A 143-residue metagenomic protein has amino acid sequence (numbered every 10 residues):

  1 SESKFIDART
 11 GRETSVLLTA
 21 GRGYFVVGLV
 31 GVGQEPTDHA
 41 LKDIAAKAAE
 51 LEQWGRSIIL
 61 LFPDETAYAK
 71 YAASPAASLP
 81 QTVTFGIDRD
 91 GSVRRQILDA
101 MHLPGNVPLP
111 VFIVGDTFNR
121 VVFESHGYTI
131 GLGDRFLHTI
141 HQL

Functional and structural regions predicted by a protein language model:
E2-F25, V32-G33, K42-A46: A short beta-strand-turn-helix
D7, F62, I87-R89: Short loop/edge segments at beta-strand edges and connector loops that shape dinucleotide/nucleotide cofactor-binding
L18-A20, E52-Q53, A77-L79, G105-V107: Extracellular/periplasmic catalytic domains that process cell-envelope and extracellular macromolecules
F25-V27, F112: Hydrophobic beta-strand anchors of alpha/beta hydrolase catalytic cores
L29, P63, T117: Cofactor-binding loop segments of dinucleotide-utilizing enzymes, especially the Rossmann-like FAD- and NAD(P)+-binding
V32-Q81, S92-R95: Structural microenvironment flanking redox-active thiols in thiol-disulfide oxidoreductases
P80-T84, D99-I113: Structural micro-motif
V107-L143: Thiol-/selenol-based redox modules, centered on thioredoxin-like and closely related oxidoreductase domains
